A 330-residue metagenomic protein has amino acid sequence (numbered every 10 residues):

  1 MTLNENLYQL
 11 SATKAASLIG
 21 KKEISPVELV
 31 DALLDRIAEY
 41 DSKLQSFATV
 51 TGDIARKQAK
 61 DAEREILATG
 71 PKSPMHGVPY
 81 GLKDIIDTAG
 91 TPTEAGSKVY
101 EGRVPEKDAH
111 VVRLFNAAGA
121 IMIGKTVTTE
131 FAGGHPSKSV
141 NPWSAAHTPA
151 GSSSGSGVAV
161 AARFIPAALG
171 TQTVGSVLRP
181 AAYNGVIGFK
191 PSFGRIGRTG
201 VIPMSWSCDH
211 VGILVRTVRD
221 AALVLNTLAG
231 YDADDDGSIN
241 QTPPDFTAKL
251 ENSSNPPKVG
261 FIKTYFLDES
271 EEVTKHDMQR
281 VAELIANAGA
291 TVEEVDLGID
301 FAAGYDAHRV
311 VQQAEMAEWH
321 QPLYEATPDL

Functional and structural regions predicted by a protein language model:
M1-R56, N287-A288: An N-terminal boundary/leader segment
L3, M75-A95, E251-G260, E293 (+1 more regions): Short helix-loop capping/hinge segments that flank enzyme active sites or metal/cofactor-binding pockets
T13-L18, L34, R64, A68 (+5 more regions): Serine-dependent amide/ester hydrolase catalytic core
P26-D31, K60, D245-A248, E272-L297 (+1 more regions): Acyltransferase
L33, A55, A221, V259 (+2 more regions): Residue-level signal for inorganic ion chemistry
A55-K57, E65-S137: Acidic/His- and Gly-rich active-site-bordering loop/insert found across diverse amide/peptide-bond hydrolases
K107-D232: Short glycine/serine-rich loop segments
K190-H276, R280-V281, I299, A326: A short helix-breaking turn/cap at a secondary-structure junction
